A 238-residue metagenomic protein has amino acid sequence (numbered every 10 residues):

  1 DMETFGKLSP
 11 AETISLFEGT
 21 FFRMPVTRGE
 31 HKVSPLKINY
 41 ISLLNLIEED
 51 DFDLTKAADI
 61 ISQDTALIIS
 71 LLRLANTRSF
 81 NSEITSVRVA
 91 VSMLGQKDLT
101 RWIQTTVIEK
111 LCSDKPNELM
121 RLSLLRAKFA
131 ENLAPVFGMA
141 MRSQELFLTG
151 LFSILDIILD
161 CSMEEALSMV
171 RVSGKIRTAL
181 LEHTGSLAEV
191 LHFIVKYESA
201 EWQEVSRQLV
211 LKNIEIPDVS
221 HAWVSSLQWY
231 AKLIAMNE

Functional and structural regions predicted by a protein language model:
D1-E238: Conserved alpha-helical "signature site" that marks functionally important helical segments or helix/loop junctions
